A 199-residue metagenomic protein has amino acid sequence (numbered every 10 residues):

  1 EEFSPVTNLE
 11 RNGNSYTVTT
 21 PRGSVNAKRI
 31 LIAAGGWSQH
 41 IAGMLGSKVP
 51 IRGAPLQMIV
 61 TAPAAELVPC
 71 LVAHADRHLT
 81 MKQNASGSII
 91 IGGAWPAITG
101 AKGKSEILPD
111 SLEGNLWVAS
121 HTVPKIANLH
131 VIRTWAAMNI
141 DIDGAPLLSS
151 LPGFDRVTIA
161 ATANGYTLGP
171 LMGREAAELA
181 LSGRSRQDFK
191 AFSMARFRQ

Functional and structural regions predicted by a protein language model:
E2-S4, T20, R133: Short loop/edge segments at beta-strand edges and connector loops that shape dinucleotide/nucleotide cofactor-binding
E2-Y16: A conserved short coil-to-beta-strand element within the FAD-binding core of flavoproteins
T19-P21, A75: Short strand-coil-strand connectors
S24-V68: Central helical "cap/lid" subdomain
V49-I51, A73, G183-F189: A short alpha-helix-loop-beta-strand transition element characteristic of N-terminal alpha/beta dinucleotide-binding
M58-V60, T80, L147, I159: Conserved hydrophobic/aromatic beta-strand scaffold that supports enzyme active sites
A65-F154: Active-site lid/adjacent beta-loop-alpha segment flanking the redox-cofactor pocket in flavoenzymes
W117-Q199: C-terminal catalytic lobe of FAD-dependent flavoproteins
